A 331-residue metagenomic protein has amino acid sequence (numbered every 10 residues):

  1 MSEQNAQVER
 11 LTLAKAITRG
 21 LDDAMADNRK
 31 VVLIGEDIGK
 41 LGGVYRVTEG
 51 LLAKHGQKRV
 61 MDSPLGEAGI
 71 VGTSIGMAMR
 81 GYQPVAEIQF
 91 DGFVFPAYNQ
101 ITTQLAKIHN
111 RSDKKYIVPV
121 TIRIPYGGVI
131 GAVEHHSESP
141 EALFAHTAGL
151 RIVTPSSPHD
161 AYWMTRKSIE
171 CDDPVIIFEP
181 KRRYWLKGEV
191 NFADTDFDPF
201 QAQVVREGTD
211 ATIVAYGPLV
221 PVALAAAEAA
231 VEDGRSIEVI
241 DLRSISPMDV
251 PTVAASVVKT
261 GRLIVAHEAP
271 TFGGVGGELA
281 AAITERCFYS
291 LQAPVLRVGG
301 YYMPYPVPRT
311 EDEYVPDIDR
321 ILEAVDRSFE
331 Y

Functional and structural regions predicted by a protein language model:
M1-F178, E313: Thiamine diphosphate
R46-K54, E67, K115-T121, V129 (+1 more regions): Thiamine diphosphate
